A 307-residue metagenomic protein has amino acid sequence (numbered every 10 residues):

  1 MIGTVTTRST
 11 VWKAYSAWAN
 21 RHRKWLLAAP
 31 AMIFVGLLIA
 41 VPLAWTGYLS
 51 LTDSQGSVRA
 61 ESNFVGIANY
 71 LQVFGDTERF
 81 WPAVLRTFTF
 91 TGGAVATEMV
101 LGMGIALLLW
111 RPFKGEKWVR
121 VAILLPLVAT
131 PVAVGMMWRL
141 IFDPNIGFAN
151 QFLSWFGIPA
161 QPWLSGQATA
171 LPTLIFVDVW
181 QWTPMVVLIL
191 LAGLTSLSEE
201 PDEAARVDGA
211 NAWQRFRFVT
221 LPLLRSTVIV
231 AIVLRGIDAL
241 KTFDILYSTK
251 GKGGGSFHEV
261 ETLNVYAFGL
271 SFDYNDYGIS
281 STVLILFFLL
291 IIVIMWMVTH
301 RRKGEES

Functional and structural regions predicted by a protein language model:
M1-A19: Short, Lys/Arg-rich, polar N-terminal cytosolic tail immediately upstream of the first transmembrane signal-anchor
N20-S307: A structural signal for multi-pass alpha-helical bundles of membrane permease subunits that mediate small-molecule
